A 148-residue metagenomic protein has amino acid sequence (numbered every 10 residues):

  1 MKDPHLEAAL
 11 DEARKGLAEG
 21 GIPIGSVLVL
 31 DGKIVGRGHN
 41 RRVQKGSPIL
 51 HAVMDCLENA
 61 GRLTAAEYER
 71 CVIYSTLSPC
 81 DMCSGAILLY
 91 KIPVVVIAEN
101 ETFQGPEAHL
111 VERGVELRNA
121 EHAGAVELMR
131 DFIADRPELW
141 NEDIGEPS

Functional and structural regions predicted by a protein language model:
M1-G16, L88-S148: Zinc-dependent deaminase
A18-I22: A short helix-loop-beta-strand connector motif used in the catalytic cores of GNAT acetyltransferases and, in some
I24-G32: Short beta-strand scaffold segments in enzyme catalytic cores
R41-M54: A short, polar/charged loop-to-alpha-helix boundary motif
A66-R70: Short helix-loop-beta connector
Y74-P93: Local cysteine-cluster metal-coordination motifs and their immediate loop/turn environment, predominantly Fe-S cluster
